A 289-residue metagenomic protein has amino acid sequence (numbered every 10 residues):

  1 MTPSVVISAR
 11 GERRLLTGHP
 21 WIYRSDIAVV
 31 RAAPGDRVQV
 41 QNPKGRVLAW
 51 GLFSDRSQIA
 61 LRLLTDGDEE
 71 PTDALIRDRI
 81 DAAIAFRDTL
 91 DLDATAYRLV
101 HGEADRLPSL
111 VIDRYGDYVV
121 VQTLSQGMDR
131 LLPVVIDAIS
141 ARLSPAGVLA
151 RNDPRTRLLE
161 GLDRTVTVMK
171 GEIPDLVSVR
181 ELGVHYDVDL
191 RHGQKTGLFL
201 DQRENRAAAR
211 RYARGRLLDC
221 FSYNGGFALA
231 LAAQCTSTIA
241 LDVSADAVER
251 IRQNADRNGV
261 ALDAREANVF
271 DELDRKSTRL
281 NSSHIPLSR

Functional and structural regions predicted by a protein language model:
M1-G116, P174: Non-catalytic accessory regions of SAM-dependent methyltransferases
K44-G45, G183, S282: Residue-level detection of beta-strand-connecting loop/turn positions
R46, S57, G127-D129, Q194-K195: Short, surface-exposed beta-strand-loop junctions and turns on beta-sheet-rich folds
V100-L107, V111-D113, D129-F199, A207: Non-catalytic substrate-recognition/targeting regions of SAM-dependent transferases
V119-T123: Carbohydrate-binding surface patches
G171-R279: Rossmann-like S-adenosyl-L-methionine
K276, L280-R289: Single conserved hydrophobic/aromatic residue that forms the stacking wall/gate of nucleotide- or nucleobase-binding
